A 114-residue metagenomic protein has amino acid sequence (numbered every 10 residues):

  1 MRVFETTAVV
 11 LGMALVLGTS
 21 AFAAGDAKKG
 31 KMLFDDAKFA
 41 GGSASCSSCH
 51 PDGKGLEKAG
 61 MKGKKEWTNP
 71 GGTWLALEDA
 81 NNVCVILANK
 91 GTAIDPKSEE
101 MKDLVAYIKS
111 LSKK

Functional and structural regions predicted by a protein language model:
M1-V9: Bacterial N-terminal signal peptides that target proteins for export
V10-G18: Bacterial N-terminal signal peptides
T19-A40, N89-K90: Electrostatic cytochrome c docking/interface patches
A24, D36, G71-L75, I94-E99: Soluble non-cytosolic domains of exported or imported proteins
K29-L33, A76, A80, E99 (+1 more regions): Extracytoplasmic/secreted proteins, especially bacterial periplasmic and envelope-associated proteins
A37-K38, H50-G53, C84-N89, I108-S112: Sec/Tat-exported extracytoplasmic proteins
F39-N82: Gly/Gly-Pro-rich "capping" loops immediately C-terminal to redox-active cysteine motifs in periplasmic/lumenal
K90-K114: C-terminal capping alpha-helices of c-type cytochrome domains
